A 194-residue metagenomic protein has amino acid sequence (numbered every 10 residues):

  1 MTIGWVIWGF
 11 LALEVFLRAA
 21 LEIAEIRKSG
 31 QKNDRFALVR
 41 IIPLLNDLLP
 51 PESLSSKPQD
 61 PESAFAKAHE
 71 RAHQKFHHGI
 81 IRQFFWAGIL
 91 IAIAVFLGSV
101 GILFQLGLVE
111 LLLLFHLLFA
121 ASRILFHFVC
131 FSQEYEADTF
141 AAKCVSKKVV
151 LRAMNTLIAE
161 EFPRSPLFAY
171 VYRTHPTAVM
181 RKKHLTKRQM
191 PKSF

Functional and structural regions predicted by a protein language model:
M1-F10, V100-L117: Hydrophobic alpha-helical transmembrane segments
G4, L11-Q83, A87, H127-F194: Polar-ligand-bearing catalytic/cofactor-coordination segments of membrane-embedded or membrane-tethered inner-membrane
L13-L21, I93-L97, S122: Alpha-helical transmembrane segments of multipass membrane proteins
F85-G101: Canonical alpha-helical transmembrane segments of integral membrane proteins
I93-G98, V109-L111, A137-K143: Short, mixed-charge, low-aromatic patches
V95-V100, L108, R164-Y170: Short alpha-helix boundary/capping motifs
S99, L125-F128: Short helix-to-loop capping/linker segments positioned immediately adjacent to catalytic or ligand/cofactor-binding
L114-F126: Transmembrane alpha-helical hairpins and terminal membrane-anchor modules
